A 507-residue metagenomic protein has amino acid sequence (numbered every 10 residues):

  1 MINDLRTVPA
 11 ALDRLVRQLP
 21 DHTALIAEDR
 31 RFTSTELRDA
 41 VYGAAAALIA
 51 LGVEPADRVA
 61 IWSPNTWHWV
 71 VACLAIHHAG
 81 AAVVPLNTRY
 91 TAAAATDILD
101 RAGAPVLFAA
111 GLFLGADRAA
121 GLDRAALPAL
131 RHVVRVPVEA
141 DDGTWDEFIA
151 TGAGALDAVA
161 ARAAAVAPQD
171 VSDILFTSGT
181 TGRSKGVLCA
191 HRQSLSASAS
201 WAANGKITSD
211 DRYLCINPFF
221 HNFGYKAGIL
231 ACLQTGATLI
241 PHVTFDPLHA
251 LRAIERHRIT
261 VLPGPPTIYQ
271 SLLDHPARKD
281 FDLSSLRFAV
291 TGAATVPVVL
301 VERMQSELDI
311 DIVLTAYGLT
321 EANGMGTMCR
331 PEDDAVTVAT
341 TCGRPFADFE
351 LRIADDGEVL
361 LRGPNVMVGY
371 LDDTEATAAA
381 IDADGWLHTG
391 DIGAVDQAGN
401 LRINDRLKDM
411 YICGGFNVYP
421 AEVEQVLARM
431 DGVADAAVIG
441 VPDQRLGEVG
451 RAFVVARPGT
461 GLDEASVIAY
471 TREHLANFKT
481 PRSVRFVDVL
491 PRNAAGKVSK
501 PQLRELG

Functional and structural regions predicted by a protein language model:
I2-D4, V8, D21-T66, V70-L74 (+3 more regions): Conserved AMP-binding/adenylate-forming core of the ANL superfamily
L5, P20-D21, R135, A140 (+3 more regions): Conserved pre-ATP/AMP-binding loop-to-beta segment of ANL
T33-E36, S172-S196: Conserved AMP-binding A3 loop
A50-L51, A81-A150, P458-T460: Structural core segment of the AMP-binding/adenylate-forming
Y90-D97, L107-A109, L262, I353 (+6 more regions): AMP-binding/adenylate-forming catalytic core of the ANL superfamily
L195-R212, F220-V261, H275: Conserved AMP-binding/adenylation subdomain of ANL enzymes
I259-G264, D274-V336, E350: Gly/Ser/Thr-rich phosphate-binding loop
D334-A339, R344, V366-G390, L407-K408 (+3 more regions): Conserved ANL (AMP-binding/adenylate-forming) active-site segment centered on the GW(Y/F)…HTG consensus within
